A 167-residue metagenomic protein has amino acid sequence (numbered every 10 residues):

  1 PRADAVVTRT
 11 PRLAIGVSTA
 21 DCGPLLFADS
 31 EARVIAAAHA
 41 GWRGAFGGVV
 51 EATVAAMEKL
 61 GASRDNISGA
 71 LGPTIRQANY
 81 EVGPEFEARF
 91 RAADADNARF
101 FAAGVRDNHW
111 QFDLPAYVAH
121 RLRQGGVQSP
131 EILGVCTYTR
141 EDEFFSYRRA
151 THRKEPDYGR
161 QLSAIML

Functional and structural regions predicted by a protein language model:
P1-L167: Active-site microenvironment for binding and transforming phosphate-containing groups
